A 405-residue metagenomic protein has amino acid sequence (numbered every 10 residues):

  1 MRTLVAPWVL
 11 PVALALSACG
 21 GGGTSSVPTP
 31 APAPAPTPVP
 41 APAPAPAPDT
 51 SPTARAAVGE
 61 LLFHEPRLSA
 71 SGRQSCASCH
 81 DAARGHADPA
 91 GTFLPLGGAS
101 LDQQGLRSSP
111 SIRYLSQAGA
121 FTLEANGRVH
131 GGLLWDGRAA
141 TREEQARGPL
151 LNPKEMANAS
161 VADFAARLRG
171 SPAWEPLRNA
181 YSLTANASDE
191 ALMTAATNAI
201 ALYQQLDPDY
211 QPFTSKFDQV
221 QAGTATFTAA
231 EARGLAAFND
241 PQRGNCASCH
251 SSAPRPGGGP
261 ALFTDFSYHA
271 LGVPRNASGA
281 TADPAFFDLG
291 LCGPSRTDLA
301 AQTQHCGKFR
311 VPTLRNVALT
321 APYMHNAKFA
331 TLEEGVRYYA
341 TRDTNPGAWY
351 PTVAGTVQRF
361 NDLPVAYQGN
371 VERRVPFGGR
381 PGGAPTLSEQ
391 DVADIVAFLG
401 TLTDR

Functional and structural regions predicted by a protein language model:
R2-L62, P153, A159-A232, A236 (+3 more regions): Post-cleavage N-terminal segment of exported redox proteins
P38-Q145, P212-P351: Short glycine/threonine-rich turn/loop motifs
S100-L206, H325-A330, E334, Q390-I395: Periplasmic c-type cytochrome electron-transfer domains
E333-E334, T341-R380: An amphipathic alpha-helical core segment
